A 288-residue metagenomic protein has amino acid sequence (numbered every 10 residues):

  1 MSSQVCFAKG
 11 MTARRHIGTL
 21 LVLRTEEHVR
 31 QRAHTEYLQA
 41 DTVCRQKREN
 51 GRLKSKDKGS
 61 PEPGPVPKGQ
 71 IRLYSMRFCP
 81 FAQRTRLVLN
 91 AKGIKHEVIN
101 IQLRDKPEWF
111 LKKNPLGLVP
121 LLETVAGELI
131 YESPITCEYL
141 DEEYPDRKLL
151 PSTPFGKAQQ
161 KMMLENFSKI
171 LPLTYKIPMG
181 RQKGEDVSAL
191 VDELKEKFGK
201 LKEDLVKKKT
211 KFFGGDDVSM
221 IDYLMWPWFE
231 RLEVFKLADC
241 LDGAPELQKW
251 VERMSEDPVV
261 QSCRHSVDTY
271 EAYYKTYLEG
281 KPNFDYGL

Functional and structural regions predicted by a protein language model:
M1-A13, L21: N-terminal chloroplast transit peptides
C6, G10, T25, H34-F213 (+3 more regions): GST-like domain detector, emphasizing the conserved glutathione-binding G-site in the N-terminal thioredoxin-like
M163-L164, E196-F198, P245-Q261: Short, mixed-charge aromatic SLiMs
L205-V206, R253-A272: Charged/polar, low-hydrophobicity segments characteristic of intrinsically disordered regions and flexible loops
F213-A238, D242-K249, M254: GST superfamily/GST-like fold recognition
D268-L288: Acidic/histidine-enriched, glycine/proline-rich intrinsically disordered or flexible terminal extensions
